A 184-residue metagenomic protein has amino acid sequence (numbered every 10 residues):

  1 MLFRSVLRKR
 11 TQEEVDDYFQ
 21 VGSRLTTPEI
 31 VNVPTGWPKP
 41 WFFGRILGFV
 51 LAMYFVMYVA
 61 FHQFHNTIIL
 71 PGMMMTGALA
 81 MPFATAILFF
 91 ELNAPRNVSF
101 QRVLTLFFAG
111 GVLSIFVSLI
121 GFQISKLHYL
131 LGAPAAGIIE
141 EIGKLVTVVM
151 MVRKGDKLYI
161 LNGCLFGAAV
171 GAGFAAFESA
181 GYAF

Functional and structural regions predicted by a protein language model:
M1-F184: Hydrophobic alpha-helical segments at protein termini of multi-pass membrane proteins
